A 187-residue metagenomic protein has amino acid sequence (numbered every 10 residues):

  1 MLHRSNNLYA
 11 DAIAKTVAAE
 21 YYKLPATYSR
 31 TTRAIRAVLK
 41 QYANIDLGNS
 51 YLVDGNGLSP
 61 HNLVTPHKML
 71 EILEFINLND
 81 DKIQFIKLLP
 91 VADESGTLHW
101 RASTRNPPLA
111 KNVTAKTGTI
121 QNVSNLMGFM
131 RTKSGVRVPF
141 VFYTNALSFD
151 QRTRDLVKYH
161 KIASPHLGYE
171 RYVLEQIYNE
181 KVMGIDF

Functional and structural regions predicted by a protein language model:
L2-I83: A small/polar active-site loop signature that marks catalytic segments
Y51-F187: C-terminal soluble interaction/assembly domains
